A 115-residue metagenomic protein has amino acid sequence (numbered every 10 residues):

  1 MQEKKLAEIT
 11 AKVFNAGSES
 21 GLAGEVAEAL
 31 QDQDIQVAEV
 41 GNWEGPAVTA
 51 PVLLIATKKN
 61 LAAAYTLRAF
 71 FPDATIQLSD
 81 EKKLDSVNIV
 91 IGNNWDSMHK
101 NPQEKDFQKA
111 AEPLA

Functional and structural regions predicted by a protein language model:
M1-V48, A115: Extracytoplasmic/periplasm-facing segments of secreted or lipoprotein envelope proteins
K5, T57, N101-Q103: Serine/threonine-rich low-complexity intrinsically disordered regions
A23-A27, Q31, L61-R68, F107 (+1 more regions): Extracytoplasmic/secreted envelope proteins and their assembly/folding machinery, especially bacterial periplasmic
Q33-D96: BRCT (BRCA1 C-terminal) domain core and associated BRCT-interaction motifs
W95-A115: C-terminal partner/receptor-binding element of secreted or periplasmic proteins
